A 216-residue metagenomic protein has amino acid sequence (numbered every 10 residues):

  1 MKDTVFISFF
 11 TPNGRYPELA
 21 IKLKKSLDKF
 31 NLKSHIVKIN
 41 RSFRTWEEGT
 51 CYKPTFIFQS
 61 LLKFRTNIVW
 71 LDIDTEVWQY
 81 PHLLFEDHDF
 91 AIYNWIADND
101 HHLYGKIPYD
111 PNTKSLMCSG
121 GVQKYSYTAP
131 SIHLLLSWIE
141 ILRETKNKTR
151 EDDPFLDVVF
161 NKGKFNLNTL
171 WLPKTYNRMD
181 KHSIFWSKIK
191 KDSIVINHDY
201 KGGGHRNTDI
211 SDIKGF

Functional and structural regions predicted by a protein language model:
M1-N67, Y127-A129, K164, K190 (+2 more regions): N-terminal anchoring/stem segment of glycosyltransferases
K2, K53, L71, C118-G121 (+2 more regions): Residues that flank catalytic or metal-binding motifs in active/ligand-binding sites
R41-T45, K106-N112: A short glycine/serine-rich beta->alpha loop
R44, V77-Y80, F85, N99-H101 (+3 more regions): Short catalytic/ligand-binding loop motif for oxyanion handling, primarily in non-cytosolic enzymes, centered on
C51-Y104, S115-M117, K124-Y127: GT-A fold catalytic core of metal-dependent nucleotide-sugar glycosyltransferases, centered on the diacidic
Y93, D98-D100, G105-Y109, E151-V159 (+1 more regions): PAPS-dependent sulfotransferase catalytic domain
P111-K114, N147: Short Gly/Pro-enriched turn/cap motifs at secondary-structure boundaries
Y125-F216: Catalytic core and acceptor-binding pocket of nucleotide-sugar-dependent glycosyltransferases
